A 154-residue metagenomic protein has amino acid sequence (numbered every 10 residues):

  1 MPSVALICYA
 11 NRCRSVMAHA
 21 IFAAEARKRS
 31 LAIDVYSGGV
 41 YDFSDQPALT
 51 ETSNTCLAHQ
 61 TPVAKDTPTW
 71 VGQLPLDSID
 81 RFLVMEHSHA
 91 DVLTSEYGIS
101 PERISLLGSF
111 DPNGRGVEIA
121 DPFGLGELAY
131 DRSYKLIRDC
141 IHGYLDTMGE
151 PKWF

Functional and structural regions predicted by a protein language model:
M1-I79, D146-F154: Conserved active-site segments centered on acidic
A10, E86-H87: Helix N-cap/beta->alpha junction signal
R81, H87-F154: Phosphate-binding/catalytic loops
